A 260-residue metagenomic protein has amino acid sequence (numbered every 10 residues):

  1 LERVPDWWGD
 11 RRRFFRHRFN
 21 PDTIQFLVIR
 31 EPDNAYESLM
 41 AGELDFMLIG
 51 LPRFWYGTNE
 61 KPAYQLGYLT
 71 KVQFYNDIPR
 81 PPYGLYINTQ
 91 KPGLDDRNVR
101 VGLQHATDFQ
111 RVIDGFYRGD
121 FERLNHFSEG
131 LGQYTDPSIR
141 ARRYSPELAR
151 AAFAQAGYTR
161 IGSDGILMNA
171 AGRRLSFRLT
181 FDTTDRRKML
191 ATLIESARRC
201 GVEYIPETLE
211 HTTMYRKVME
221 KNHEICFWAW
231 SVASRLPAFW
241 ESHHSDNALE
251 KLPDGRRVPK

Functional and structural regions predicted by a protein language model:
L1-N34, W55-P81, R118, T159-R178 (+1 more regions): Aromatic-rich, solvent-exposed beta-strand/loop patch
E2, R13, F74, L94-E195 (+1 more regions): Append "and occasionally in soluble cytosolic enzymes with long acidic Gly/Pro-rich linkers
F19-P21, L69, Y75-N98, T107 (+4 more regions): Short, solvent-exposed loop/turn segments at the edges of secondary structure
L27-K91, G102, Q110, D114-F116 (+1 more regions): Extracellular/periplasmic solute-recognition and catalytic clefts
R30-E31, T159-V232: Ligand/substrate-recognition segments at binding pockets and active sites
T70-K71, I78, Y83, A151 (+3 more regions): Extracytoplasmic/peripheral linker and loop segments enriched in polar/acidic and small residues with frequent Thr/Pro
S128-G130, N222, W240-S242: Catalytic-domain carbohydrate-binding cleft regions of carbohydrate-active enzymes
